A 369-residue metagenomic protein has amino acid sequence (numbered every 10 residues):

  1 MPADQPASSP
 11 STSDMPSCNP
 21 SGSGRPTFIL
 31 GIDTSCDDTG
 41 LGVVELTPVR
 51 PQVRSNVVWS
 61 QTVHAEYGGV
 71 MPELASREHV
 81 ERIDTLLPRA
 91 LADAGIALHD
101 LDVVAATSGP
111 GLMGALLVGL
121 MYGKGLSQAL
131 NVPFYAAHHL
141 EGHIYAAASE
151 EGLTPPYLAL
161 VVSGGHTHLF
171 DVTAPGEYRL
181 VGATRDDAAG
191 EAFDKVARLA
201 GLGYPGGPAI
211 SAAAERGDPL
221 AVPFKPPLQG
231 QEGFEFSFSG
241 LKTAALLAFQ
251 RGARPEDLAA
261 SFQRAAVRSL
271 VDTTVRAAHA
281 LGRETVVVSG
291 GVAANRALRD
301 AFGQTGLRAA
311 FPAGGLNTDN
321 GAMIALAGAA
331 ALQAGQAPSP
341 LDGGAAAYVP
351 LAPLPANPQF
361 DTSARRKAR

Functional and structural regions predicted by a protein language model:
P2-S9, S13, C18-T27, T34-S35 (+6 more regions): A short helix-loop
Q5, C18-T27, A136-L158, A327: Conserved phosphate-binding catalytic cores of ATP/NTP-utilizing and phosphoryl-transfer enzymes
G24-D100, A106-P110, H139, H143: N-terminal beta-alpha supersecondary unit
G31-I32, A105-T107, H138, L158-S163 (+2 more regions): Short beta-strand segments
A97, S211-V286, N295-G303, L307 (+2 more regions): A contiguous, well-structured pocket-lining segment that forms one wall/lid of small-molecule binding clefts in soluble
L98-S108, L281-V292, A310-P312: Short glycine-rich phosphate-binding loop at a beta-alpha junction
D100-A146, E151: Glycine-rich phosphate-binding loop and adjoining helix at the ATP-binding site of ATP-dependent phosphoryl-transfer
A136, F302-I324: Conserved phosphate-binding/catalytic loops in two-lobed NTP-binding clefts
